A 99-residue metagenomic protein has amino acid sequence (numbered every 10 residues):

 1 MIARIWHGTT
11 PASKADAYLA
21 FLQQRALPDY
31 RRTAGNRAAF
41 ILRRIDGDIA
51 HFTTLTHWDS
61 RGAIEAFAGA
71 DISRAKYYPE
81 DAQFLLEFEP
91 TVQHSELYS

Functional and structural regions predicted by a protein language model:
I2, R37-A50, K76-S99: Glycine-rich beta-strand-turn "strand-cap" elements at beta-sheet edges
I2-T9, F40-A70: Short, well-ordered beta-strand segments in beta-rich or mixed alpha/beta enzyme and ligand-binding folds
T9-L22: Short, surface-exposed ligand-recognition loops at beta-strand->loop->(often short) alpha-helix junctions that present
L19-G47, H51: Ampipathic, surface-exposed secondary-structure segments
Q24-N36, H57-T91: An amphipathic, aromatic/His-enriched active-site/gating alpha helix that lines ligand/cofactor pockets
